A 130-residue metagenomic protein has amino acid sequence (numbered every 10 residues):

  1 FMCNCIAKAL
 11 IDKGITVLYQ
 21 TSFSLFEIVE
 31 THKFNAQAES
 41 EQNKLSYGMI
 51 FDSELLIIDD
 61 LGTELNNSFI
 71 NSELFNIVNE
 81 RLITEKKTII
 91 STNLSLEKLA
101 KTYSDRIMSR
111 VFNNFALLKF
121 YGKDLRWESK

Functional and structural regions predicted by a protein language model:
F1, L56-T63: Short N-terminal helix-initiation segments at or just after the protein's N-terminus
M2, I6: Hydrophobic positions on the alpha1 helix immediately C-terminal to the Walker A/P-loop
A7, L25-H32, L61-K130: Replace "adjacent to P-loop NTPase cores in ATP/GTP-dependent enzymes" with "adjacent to NTP-binding cores
I11-D52, S68: Short glycine-rich substrate-engagement loop in P-loop NTPases that contacts/grips substrate
I15-T16, D52-L56, T84-I90: Loop/turn-to-beta-strand initiation segments
L45-S53, N114-Y121: Short, basic, helix/turn surface patches
